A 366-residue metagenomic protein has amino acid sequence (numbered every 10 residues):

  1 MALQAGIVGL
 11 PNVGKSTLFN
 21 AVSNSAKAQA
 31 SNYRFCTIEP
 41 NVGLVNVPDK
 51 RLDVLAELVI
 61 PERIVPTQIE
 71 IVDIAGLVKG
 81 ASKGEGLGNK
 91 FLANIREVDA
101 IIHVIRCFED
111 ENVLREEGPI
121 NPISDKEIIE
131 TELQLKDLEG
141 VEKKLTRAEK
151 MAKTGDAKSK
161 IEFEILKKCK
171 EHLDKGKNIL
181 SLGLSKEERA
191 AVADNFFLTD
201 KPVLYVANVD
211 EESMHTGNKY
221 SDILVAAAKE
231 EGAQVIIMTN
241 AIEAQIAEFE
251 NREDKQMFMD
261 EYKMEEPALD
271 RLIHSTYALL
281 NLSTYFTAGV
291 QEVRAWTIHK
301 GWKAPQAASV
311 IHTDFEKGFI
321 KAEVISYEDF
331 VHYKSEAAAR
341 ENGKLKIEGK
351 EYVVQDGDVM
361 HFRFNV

Functional and structural regions predicted by a protein language model:
M1-E85, N89-N112, A148: Conserved G1/Walker A P-loop phosphate-binding module
A2-V8, V13, F19, R147-V353 (+2 more regions): C-terminal-of-GTPase-core extension/linker across diverse P-loop GTPases
V22, G84-L87, E116-P119, N218-D222 (+1 more regions): Short, glycine/charged-enriched secondary-structure capping and boundary segments
N24, E57, A93, T131 (+2 more regions): Short, intrinsically disordered, mixed-charge
F35, D49-L52, V65-I71, E85-D99 (+7 more regions): Amphipathic alpha-helical transducer elements in NTP-driven molecular machines
G43-P48, A75-E85, R96-E139, K143-K158 (+2 more regions): Conserved Switch II/interswitch segment of TRAFAC-class P-loop GTPases
E97, Q355-D356: Short, flexible surface segments
